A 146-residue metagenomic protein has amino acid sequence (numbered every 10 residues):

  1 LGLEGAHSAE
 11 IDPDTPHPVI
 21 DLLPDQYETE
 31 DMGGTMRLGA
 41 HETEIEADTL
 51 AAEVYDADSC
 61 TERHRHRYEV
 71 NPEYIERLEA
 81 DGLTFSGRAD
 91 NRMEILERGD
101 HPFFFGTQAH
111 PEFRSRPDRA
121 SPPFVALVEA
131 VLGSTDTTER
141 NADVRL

Functional and structural regions predicted by a protein language model:
G2-L146: Amide-donor transfer/coupling interface in amidating biosynthetic enzymes
